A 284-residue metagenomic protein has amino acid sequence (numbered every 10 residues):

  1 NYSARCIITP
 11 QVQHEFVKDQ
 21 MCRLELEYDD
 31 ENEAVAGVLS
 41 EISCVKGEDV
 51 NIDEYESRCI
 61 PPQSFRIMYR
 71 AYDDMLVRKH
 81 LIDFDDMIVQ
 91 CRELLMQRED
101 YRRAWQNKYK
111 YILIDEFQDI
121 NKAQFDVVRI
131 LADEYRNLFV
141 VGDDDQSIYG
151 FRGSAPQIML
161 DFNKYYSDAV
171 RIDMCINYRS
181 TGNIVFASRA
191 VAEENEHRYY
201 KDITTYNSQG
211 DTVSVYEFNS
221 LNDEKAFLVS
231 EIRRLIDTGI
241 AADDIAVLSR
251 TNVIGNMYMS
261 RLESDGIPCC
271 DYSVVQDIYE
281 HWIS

Functional and structural regions predicted by a protein language model:
N1, E263-I267, V274-S284: Conserved short internal alpha-helix adjacent to the catalytic or cofactor-binding core of large enzyme scaffolds
N1-E41, V229, D277: Conserved P-loop NTPase-based nucleic-acid remodeling module centered on helicase motor cores
N1-S3, R103, Q157, F186-R189: P-loop NTPase Walker
T9-Q13, R58-D161, I176-S180: Conserved helicase NTPase motor core
D19, R23-I67, A71-K79: N-terminal accessory segments
D30, G47-V50, Y135-R136, V191-K201: Proline-centered turn/helix-capping motifs that create local helix->coil transitions or kinks
S167-V170, C175-C269: Helicase P-loop NTPase motor core
